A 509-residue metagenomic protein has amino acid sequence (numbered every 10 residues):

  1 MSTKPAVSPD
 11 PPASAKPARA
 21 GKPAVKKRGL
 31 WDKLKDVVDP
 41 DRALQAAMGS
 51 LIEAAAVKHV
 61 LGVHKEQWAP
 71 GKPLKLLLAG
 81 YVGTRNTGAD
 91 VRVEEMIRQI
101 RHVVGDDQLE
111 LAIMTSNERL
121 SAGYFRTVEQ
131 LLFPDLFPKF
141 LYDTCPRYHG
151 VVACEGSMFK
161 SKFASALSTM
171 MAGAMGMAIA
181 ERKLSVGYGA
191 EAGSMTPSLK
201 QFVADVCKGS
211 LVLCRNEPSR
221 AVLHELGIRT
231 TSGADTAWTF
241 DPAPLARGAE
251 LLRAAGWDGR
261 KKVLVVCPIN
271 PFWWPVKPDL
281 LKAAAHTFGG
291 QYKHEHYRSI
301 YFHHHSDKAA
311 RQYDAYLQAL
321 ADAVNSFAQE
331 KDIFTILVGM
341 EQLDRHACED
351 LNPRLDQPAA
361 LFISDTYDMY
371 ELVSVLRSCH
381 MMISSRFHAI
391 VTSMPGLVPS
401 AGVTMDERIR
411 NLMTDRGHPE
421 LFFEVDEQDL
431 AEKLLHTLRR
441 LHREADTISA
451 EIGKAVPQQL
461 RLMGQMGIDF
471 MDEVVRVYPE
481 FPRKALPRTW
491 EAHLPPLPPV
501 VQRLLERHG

Functional and structural regions predicted by a protein language model:
S2-P9, A15-G509: Active-site anion-handling motifs in enzyme catalytic cores
